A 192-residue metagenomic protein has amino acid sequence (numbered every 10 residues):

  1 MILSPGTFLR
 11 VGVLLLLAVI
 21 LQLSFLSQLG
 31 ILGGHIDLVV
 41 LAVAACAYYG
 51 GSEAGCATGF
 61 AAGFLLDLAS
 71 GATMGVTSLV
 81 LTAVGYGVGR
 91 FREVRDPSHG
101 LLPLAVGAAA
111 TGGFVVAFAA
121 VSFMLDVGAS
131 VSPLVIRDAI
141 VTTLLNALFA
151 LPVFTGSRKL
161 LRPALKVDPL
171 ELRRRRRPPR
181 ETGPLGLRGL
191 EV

Functional and structural regions predicted by a protein language model:
M1-V192: Terminal, non-globular segments
